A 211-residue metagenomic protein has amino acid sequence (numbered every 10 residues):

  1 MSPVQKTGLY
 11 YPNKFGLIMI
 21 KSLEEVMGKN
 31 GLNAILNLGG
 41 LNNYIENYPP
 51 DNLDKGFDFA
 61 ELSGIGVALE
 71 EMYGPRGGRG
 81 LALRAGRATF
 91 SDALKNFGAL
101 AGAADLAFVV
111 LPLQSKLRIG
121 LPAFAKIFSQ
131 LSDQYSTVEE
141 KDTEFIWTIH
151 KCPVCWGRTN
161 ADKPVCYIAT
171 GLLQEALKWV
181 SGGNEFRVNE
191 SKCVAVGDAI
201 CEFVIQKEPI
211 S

Functional and structural regions predicted by a protein language model:
S2-I18, S129-T170, K178-S211: Short terminal or interdomain "cap/linker" segment that borders an active site or interface and mediates
S2-R84, T89-D92: N-terminal low-complexity or simple alpha-helical regulatory segments that function as activation/interaction modules
D54-V165, K178, K192: Amphipathic interaction/junction segments at domain boundaries or subunit interfaces
